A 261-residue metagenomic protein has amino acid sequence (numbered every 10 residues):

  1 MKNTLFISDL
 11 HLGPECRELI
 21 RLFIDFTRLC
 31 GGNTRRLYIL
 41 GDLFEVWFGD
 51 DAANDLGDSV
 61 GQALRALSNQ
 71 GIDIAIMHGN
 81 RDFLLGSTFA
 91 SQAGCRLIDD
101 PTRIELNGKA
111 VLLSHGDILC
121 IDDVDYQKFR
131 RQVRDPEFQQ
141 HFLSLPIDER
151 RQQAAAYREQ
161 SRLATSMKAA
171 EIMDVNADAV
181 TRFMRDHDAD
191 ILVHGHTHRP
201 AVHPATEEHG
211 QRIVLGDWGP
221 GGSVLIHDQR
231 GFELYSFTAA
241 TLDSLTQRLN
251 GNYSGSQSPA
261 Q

Functional and structural regions predicted by a protein language model:
K2-N3, L12-L106: Core catalytic region of metal-dependent phosphoesterases/phosphodiesterases, especially metallo-beta-lactamase-like
N3-H11, A110-D117, Q211-G216: Active-site-proximal beta-strand elements of phosphoester/diester hydrolases
D9, D42, L64, G79 (+4 more regions): Divalent metal-coordination and catalytic microenvironments
G13-E15, E45-F48, I76-S87, L119-D122 (+2 more regions): Active-site environment of divalent metal-dependent phosphoester hydrolases
G94-D99, L112, D123-V124, D174-F237: Conserved beta-sheet core of the metallophosphoesterase superfamily
G108, E159-D190, R199-P200, G255-Q261: Non-catalytic terminal accessory segments
G116-N176: Active-site-proximal loop/helix segment associated with metal-binding centers of metalloenzymes
A239, T246-Q261: C-terminal regulatory/interaction regions
